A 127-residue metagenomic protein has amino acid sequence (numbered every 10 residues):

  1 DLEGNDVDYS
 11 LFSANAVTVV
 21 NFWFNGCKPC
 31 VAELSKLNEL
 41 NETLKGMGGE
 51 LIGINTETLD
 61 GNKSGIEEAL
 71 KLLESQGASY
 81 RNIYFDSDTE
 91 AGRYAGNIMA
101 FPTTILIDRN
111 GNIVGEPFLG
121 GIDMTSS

Functional and structural regions predicted by a protein language model:
D1-Y9: N-terminal "domain-start" segment that seeds a small globular fold
D6, N112-I113: Hydrophobic "anchor" residues
D8-V31, L37, E50-N55: Short active-site neighborhood of thiol/selenol oxidoreductases, capturing the structured segment around
S10, G115-F118: Short hydrophobic alpha-helix segments
A14, G120-D123: A short acidic/small-residue loop/turn micro-motif
A14-T18, K45-I52, Q76-R81, R109-N112: Loop/turn elements at helix/coil->beta-strand transitions in domains of secreted/extracellular proteins
V31-S75, S87-G92: Structural microenvironment flanking redox-active thiols in thiol-disulfide oxidoreductases
E67-I105, R109-N110, F118: Short, internal strand/loop/helix patches that form the active-site neighborhood or redox-interaction surface
